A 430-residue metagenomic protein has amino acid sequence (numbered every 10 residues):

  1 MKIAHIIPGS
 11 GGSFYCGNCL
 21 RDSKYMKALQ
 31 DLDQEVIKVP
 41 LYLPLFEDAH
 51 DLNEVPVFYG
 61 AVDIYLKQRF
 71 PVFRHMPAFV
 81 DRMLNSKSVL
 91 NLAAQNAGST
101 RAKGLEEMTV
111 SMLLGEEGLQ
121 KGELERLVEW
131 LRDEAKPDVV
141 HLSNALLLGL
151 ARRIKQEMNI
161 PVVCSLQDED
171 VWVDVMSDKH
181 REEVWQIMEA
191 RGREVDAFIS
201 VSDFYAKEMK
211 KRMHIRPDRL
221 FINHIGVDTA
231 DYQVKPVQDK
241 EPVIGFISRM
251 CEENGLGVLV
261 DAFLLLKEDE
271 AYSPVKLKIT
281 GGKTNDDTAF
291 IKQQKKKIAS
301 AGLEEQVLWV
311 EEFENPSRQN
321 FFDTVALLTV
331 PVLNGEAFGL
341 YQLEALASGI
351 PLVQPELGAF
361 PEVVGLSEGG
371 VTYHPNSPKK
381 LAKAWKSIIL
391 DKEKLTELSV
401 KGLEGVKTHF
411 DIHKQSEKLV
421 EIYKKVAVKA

Functional and structural regions predicted by a protein language model:
K38-R126: A conserved catalytic-core segment of Leloir-type glycosyltransferases
F204, G226: Carbohydrate-associated surface elements
V237-N254, V260-L264, K278: Conserved donor-binding/catalytic core segment of Leloir-type glycosyltransferases
K276-K295: Glycosyltransferase donor-sugar binding loop
I291-F313: Nucleotide-activated donor-binding/catalytic signature segment of Leloir-type glycosyltransferases, i.e., the conserved
D323-A337, I350: Acidic donor-binding loop of glycosyltransferase active sites
L366-P378, S387-K392: Conserved acidic donor-binding segment of nucleotide-sugar-dependent glycosyltransferases
K380, S387, K394-H409, Q415-E421 (+1 more regions): A short, well-ordered alpha-helix in the C-terminal region of glycosyltransferases
